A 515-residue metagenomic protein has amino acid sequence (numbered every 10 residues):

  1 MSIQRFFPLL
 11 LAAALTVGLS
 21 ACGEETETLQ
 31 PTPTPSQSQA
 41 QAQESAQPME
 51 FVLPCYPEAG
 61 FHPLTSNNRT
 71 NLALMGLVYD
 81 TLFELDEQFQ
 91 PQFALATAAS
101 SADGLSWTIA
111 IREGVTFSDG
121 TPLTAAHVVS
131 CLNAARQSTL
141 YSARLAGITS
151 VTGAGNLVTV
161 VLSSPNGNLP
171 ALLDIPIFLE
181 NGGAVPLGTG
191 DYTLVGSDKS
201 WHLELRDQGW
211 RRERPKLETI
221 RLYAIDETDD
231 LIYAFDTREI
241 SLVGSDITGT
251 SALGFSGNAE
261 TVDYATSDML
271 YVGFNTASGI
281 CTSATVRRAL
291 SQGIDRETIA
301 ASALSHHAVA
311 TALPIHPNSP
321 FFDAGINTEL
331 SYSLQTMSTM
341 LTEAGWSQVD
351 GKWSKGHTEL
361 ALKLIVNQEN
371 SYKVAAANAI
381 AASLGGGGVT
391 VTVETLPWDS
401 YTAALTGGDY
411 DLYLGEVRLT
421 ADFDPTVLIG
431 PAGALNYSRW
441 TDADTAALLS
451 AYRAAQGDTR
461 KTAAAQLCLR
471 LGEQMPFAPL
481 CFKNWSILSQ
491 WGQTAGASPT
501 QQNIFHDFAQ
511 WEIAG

Functional and structural regions predicted by a protein language model:
G18-A21: C-terminal motif of bacterial Sec signal peptides marking the signal peptidase cleavage site
G23-E25: Bacterial signal peptide processing site
L53-D103, N133: N-terminal lobe/hinge region of extracytoplasmic solute-binding protein
T97-T139, I280-T282: Aromatic- and charge-enriched surface segment that lines or borders ligand/interaction sites
V161-D229, L334, T339: Gly/Pro-rich hinge or "lid" segments in bacterial periplasmic/extracellular proteins
Q208-L253, T390: Ligand-site clamp/hinge motif
T282-A381: Append "and occasionally in soluble cytosolic enzymes with long acidic Gly/Pro-rich linkers
G293-A324, Y372-A381, L405-G515: Detector for C-terminal structural segments
